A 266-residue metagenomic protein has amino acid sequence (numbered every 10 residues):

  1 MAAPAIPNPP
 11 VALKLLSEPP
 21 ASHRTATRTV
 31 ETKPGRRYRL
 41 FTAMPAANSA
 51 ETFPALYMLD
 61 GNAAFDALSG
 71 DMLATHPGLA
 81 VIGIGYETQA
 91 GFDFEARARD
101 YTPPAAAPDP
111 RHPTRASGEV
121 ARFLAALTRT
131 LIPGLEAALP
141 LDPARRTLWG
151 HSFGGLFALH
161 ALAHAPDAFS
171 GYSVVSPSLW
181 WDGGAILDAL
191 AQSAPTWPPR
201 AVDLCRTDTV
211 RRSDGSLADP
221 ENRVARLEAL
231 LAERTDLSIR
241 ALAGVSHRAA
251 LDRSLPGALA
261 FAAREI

Functional and structural regions predicted by a protein language model:
M1-F53: A domain-start/cap signature at the N-terminus of enzymes
E51-A126, T130-A138: Serine-hydrolase catalytic machinery in alpha/beta-hydrolase-like enzymes
L139-H151, Y172: Alpha/beta-hydrolase fold nucleophile elbow
G150-G154, A158: Gly/Ala-rich beta-loop-alpha elbow adjacent to hydrolase catalytic centers
H160-H164: Active-site signature of alpha/beta-hydrolase-fold catalytic machinery across serine- and Asp/Cys-nucleophile hydrolases
D167-L179: A conserved short beta-strand
S176, W180-R253: The feature captures the conserved acid-bearing segment of alpha/beta-hydrolase catalytic domains
S254-I266: Catalytic active-site module of serine/aspartate enzymes centered on a nucleophile-bearing elbow/loop
